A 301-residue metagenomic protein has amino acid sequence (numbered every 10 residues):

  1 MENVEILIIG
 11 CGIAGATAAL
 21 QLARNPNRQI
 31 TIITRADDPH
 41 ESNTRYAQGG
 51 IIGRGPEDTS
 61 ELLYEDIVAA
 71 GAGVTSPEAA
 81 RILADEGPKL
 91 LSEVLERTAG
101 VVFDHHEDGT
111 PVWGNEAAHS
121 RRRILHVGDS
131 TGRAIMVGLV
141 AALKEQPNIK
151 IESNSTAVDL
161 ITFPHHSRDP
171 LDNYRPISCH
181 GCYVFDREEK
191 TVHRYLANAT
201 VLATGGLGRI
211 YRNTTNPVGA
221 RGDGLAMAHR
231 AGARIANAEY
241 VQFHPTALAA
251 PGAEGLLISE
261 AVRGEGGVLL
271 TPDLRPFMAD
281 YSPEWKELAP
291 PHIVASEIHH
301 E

Functional and structural regions predicted by a protein language model:
M1-I6, R24-R28, I177, R187 (+1 more regions): Extreme N-terminal leader/targeting segments of oxidoreductases
I6-I32: N-terminal Rossmann-like FAD-binding beta1-loop-alpha1 element of flavoenzymes
I8, G12-I13, D37, S130 (+1 more regions): Residue-level detector of alpha-helix initiation sites
R24-A47: Glycine-rich FAD pyrophosphate-binding loop
I52-L83: Glycine-rich active-site loop/strand segments that organize a redox cofactor
L95-T191, L196, A203, A247-A250: Conserved redox-cofactor binding core of oxidoreductases
L202-T214: Flavin (primarily FAD) binding-site architecture
M227, A233-E301: An anion/pyrophosphate-binding glycine-rich loop and adjacent beta-alpha core in soluble alpha-beta enzymes
